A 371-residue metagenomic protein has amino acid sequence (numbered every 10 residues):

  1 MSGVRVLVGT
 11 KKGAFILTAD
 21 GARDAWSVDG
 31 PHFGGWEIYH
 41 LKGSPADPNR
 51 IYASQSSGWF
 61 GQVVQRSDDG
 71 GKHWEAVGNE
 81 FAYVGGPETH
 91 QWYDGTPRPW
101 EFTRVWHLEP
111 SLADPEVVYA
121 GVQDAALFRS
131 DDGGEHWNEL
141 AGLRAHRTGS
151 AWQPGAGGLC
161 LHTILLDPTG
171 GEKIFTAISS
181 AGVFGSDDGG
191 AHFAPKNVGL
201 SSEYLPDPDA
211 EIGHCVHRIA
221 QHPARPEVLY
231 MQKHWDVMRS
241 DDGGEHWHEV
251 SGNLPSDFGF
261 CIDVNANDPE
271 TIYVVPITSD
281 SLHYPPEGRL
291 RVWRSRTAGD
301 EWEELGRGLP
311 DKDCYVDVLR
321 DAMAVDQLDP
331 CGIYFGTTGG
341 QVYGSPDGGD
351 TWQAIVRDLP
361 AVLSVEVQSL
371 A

Functional and structural regions predicted by a protein language model:
M1-A371: Extracellular glycan-interacting surfaces
